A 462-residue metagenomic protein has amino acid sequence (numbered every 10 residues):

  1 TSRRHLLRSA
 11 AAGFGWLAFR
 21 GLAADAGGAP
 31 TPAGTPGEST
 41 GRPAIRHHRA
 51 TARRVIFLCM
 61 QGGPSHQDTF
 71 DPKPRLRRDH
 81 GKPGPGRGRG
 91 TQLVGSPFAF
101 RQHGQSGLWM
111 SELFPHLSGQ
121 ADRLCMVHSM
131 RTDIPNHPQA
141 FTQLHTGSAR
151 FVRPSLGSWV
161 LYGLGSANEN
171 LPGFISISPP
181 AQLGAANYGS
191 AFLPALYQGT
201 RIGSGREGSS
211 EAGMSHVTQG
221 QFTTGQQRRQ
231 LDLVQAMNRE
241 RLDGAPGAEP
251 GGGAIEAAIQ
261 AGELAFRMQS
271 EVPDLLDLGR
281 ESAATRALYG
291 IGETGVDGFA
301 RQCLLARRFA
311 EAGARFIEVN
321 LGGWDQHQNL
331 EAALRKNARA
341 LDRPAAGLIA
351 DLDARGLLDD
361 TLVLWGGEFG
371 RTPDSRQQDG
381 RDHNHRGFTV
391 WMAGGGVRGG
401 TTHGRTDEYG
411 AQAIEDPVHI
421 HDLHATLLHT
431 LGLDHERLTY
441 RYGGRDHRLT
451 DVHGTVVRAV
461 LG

Functional and structural regions predicted by a protein language model:
T1-G462: Ligand-binding pockets and gating/stacking loops
